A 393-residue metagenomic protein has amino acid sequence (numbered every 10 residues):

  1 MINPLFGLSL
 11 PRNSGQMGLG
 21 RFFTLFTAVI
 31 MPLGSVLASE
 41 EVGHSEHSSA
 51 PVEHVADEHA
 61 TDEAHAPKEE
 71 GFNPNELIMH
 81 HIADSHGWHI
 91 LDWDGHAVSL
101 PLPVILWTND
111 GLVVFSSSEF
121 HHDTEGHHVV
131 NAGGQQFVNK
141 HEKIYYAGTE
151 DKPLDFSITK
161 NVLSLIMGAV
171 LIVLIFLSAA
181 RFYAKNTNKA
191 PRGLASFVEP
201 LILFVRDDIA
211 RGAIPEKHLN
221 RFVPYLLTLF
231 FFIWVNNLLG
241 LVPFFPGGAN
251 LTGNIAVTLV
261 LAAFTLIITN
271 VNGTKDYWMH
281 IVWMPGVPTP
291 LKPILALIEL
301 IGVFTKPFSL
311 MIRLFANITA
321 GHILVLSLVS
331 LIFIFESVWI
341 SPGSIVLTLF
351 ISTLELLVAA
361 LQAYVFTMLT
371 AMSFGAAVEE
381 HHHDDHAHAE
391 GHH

Functional and structural regions predicted by a protein language model:
M1-L19: N-terminal secretory signal peptides that target proteins for export/translocation
I2-P4, V36-P191: Perimembrane topogenic segments of multi-pass inner/organellar membrane proteins
R21-G34: Bacterial N-terminal signal peptides
D151-L154, V205-L219: Cytosolic juxtamembrane amphipathic/interface segments immediately preceding and feeding into a transmembrane helix
S164-L203, I209-G212, V223-F231: Core alpha-helical transmembrane segments of integral membrane proteins
L177-A184, I209-R211, L239-F245, N270-Y277: Transmembrane alpha-helix boundary signature
R181-F197, I294, V378-H393: Cytoplasmic juxtamembrane regions at transmembrane-helix boundaries
V223, L227-V242, T252-V260, F264-H383 (+1 more regions): Hydrophobic alpha-helical transmembrane segments and adjacent short intramembrane/lumenal linkers of inner/organellar
